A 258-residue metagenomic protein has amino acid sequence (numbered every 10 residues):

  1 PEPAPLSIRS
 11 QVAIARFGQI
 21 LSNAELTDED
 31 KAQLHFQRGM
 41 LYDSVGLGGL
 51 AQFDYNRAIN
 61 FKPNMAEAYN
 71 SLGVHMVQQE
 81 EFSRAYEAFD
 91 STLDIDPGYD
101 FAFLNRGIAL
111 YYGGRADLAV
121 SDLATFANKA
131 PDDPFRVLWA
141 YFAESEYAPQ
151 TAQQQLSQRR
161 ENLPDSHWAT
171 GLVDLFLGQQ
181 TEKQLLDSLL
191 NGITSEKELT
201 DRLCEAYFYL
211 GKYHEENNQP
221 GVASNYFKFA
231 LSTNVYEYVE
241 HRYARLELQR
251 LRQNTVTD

Functional and structural regions predicted by a protein language model:
P1-Q33, Q37, R252-D258: N-terminal leader/linker segments that initiate helical-solenoid repeat arrays
N23, T27, F61, I95 (+3 more regions): Structural marker of alpha-solenoid helical repeat scaffolds
